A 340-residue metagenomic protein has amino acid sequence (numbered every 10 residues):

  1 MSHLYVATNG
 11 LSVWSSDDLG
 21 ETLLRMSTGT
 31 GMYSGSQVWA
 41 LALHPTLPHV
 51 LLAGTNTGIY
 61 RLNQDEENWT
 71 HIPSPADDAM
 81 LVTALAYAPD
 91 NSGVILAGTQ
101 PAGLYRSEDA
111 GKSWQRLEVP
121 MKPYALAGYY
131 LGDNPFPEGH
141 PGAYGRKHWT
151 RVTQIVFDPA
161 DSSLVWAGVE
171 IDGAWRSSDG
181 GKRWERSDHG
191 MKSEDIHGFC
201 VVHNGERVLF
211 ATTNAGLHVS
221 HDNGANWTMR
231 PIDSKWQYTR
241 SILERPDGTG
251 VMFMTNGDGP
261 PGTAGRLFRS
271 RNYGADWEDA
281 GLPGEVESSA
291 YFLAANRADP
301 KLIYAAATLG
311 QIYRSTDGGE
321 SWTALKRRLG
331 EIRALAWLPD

Functional and structural regions predicted by a protein language model:
M1-D340: Extracellular glycan-interacting surfaces
